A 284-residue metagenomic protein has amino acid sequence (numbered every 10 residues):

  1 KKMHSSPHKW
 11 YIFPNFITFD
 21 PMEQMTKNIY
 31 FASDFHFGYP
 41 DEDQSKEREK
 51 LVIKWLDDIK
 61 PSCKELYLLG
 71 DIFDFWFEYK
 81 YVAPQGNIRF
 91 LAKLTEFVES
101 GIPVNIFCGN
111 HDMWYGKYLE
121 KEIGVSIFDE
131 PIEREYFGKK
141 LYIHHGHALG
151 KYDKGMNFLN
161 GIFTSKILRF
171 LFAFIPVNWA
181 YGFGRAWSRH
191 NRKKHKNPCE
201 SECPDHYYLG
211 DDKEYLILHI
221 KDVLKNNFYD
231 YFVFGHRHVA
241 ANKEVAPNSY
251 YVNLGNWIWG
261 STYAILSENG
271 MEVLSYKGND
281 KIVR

Functional and structural regions predicted by a protein language model:
K2-M3, N15: Polybasic, lysine-rich low-complexity intrinsically disordered segments
N15, F19-N28, Y181: Acidic, histidine-bearing metal-coordination/catalytic regions of metal-dependent phosphoesterases
T26-N28, A32, F37-Y136: Core catalytic region of metal-dependent phosphoesterases/phosphodiesterases, especially metallo-beta-lactamase-like
N28-H36, K140-H147, S249-G255: Active-site-proximal beta-strand elements of phosphoester/diester hydrolases
H36-G38, N110-H111, H145-H147, G235-H238: Histidine-centered divalent metal-coordination motifs
E122-D129, H147, Y152-K166, G210-L274: Conserved beta-sheet core of the metallophosphoesterase superfamily
G146-Y215: Active-site-proximal loop/helix segment associated with metal-binding centers of metalloenzymes
